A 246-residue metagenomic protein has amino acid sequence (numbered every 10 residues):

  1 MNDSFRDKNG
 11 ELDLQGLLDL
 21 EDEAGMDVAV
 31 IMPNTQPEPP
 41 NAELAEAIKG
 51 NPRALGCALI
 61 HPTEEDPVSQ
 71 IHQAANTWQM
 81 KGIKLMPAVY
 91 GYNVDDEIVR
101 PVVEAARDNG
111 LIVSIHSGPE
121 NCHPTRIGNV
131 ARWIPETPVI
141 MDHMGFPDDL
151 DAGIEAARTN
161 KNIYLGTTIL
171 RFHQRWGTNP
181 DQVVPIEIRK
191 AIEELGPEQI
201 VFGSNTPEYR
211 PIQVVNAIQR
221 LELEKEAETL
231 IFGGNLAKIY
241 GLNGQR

Functional and structural regions predicted by a protein language model:
M1-Q15, E23-G25, T77-M80, T137 (+1 more regions): Active-site gating loops and adjacent loop-to-helix segments of metal-dependent hydrolytic enzymes
N2-S4, Q36-P39, T63-D66, Y90 (+4 more regions): Active-site environment of divalent metal-dependent phosphoester hydrolases
D3-V28, K190, G196-Q199, R210-R246: Mid-to-C-terminal alpha-helical segments outside catalytic/metal-binding sites
L12-L17, P39-A45, D66-Q70, P124-T125 (+2 more regions): Alpha-helical scaffolding within the catalytic cores of extracellular/periplasmic polymer-degrading hydrolases
E21, L44, A74, I83 (+7 more regions): Conserved, mostly hydrophobic/aromatic
M32, M86, G203: Conserved residues at the C-terminal ends of beta-strands
T35-E120, Y164, T178: Active-site gating/metal-coordination segments in enzymes
K81, D95-V201: Catalytic pocket-lining loop regions of alpha/beta-barrel enzymes, especially the amidohydrolase/enolase/GH5 lineages
